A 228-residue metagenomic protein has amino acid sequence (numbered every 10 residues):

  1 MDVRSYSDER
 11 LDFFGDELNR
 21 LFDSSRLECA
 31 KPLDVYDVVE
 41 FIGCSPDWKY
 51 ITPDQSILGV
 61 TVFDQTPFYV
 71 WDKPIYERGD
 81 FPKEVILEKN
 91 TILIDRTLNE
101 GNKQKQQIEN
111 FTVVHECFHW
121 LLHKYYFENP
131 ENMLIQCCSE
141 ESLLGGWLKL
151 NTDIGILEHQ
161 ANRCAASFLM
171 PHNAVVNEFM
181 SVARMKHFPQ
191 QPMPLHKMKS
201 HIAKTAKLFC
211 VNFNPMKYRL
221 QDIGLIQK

Functional and structural regions predicted by a protein language model:
M1-K228: Active-site hotspot residues in diverse enzymes, especially metal/ion-binding acidic/histidine motifs
